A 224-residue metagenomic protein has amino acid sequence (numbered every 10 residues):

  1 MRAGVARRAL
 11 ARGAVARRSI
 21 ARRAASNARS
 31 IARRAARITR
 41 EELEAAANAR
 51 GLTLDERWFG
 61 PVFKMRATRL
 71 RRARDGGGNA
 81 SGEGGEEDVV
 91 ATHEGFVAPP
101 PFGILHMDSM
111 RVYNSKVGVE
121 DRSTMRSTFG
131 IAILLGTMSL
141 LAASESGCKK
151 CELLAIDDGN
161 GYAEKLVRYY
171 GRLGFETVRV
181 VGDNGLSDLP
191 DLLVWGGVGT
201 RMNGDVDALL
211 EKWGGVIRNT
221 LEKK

Functional and structural regions predicted by a protein language model:
R18-S127, L134-G159, A163-K224: Non-catalytic substrate-recognition and accessory regions of acyl/acetyltransferase enzymes
